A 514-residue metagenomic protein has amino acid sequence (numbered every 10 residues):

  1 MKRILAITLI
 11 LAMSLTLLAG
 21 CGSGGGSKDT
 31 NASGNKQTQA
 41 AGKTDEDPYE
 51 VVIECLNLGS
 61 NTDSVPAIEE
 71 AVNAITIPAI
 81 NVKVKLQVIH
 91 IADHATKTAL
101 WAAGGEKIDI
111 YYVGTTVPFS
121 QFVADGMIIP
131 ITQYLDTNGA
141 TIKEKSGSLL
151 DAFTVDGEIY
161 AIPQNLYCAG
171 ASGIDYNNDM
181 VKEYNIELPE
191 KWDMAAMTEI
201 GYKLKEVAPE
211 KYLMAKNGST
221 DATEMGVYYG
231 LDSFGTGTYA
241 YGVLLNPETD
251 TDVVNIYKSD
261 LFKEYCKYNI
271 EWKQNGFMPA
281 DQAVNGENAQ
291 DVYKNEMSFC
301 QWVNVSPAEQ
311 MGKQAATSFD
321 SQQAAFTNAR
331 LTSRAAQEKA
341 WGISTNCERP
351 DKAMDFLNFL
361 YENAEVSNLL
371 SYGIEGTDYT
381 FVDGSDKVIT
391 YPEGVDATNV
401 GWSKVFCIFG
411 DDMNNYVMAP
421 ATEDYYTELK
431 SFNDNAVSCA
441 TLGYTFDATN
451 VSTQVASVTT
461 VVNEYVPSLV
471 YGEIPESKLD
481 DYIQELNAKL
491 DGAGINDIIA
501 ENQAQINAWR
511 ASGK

Functional and structural regions predicted by a protein language model:
M1-L11: Positively charged n-region of N-terminal signal peptides that target proteins for export
L9, M13, L17-K514: Extracytoplasmic/secretory soluble proteins
